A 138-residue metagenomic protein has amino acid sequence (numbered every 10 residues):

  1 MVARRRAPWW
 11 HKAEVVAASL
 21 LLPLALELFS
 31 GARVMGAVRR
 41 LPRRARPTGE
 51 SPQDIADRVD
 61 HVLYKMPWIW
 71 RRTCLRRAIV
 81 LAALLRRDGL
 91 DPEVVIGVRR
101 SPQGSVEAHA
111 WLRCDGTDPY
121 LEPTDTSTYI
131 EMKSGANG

Functional and structural regions predicted by a protein language model:
M1-A45, A56-W70, R87-D88, E122-P123 (+2 more regions): N-terminal accessory/pre-domain segments preceding catalytic cores
T48-S51: Short, contiguous, helix-prone interaction/anchoring segments in small proteins
V62, I79-G138: Hydrophobic/aromatic-rich core segments of domains that either
R72-V80: Acidic, low-complexity glycine/serine/threonine-rich segments
